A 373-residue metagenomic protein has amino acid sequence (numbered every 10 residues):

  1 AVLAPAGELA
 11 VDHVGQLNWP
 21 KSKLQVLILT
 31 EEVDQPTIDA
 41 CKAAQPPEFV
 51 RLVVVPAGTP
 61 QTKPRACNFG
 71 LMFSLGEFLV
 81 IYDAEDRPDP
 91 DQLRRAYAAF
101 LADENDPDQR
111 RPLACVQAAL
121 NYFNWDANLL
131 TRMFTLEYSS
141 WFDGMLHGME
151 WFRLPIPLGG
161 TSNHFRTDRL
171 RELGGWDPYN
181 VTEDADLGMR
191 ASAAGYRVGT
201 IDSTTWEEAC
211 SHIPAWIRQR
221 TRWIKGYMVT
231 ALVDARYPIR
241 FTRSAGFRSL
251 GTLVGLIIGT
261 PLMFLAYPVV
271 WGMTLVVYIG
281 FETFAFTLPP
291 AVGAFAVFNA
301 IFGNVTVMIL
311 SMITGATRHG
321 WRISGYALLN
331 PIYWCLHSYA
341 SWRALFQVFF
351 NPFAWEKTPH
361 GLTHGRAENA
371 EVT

Functional and structural regions predicted by a protein language model:
V14-G58, L101: Acidic donor-binding segment of Leloir-type glycosyltransferases
A43-E77, P90-V181, T221-L232: Long helical/loop segments within the catalytic core of UDP-sugar-dependent glycosyltransferases, especially the large
L113, G188-W206: Catalytic donor-sugar/metal-binding loop of nucleotide-sugar-dependent glycosyltransferases
E137-S139, D143, R218-P238, N304-L310 (+1 more regions): Catalytic core of nucleotide-sugar-dependent glycosyltransferases
V181-L187: Acidic donor-binding loop at a coil-to-helix junction in glycosyltransferase catalytic cores that engages
Q219, W223-A231, G325-N369: Membrane-proximal soluble regions of multi-pass membrane proteins
T252-F350: Membrane-embedded multi-pass helical conduit in multi-pass membrane proteins, especially envelope-biosynthetic
